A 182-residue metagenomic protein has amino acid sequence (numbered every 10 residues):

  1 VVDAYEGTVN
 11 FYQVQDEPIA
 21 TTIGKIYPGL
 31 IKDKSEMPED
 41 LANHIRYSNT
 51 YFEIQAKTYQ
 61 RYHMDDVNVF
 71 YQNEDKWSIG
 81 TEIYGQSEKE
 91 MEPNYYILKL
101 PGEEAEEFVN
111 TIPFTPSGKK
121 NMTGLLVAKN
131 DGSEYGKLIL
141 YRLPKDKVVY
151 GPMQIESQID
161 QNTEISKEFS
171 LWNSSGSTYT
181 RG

Functional and structural regions predicted by a protein language model:
D3-A4: Short, acidic, Ser/Thr-enriched surface-loop or helix-capping motifs
T8-V9: Hydrophobic "anchor" residues
I19-G182: Accessory, solvent-exposed terminal regions and/or long lumenal/extracellular loops of proteins
